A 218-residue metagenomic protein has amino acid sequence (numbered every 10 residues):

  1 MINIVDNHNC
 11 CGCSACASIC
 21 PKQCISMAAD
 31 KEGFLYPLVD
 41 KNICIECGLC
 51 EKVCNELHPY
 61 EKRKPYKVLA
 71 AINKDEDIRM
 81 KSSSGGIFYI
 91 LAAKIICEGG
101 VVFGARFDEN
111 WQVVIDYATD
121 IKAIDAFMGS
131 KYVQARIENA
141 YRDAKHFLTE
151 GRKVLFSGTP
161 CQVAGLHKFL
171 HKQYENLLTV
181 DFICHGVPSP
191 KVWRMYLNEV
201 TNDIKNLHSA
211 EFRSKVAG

Functional and structural regions predicted by a protein language model:
M1-C20, K205-N206, E211-R213, G218: A broadly conserved sequence feature marking short terminus-proximal activation segments in nucleic acid-centric
I2-C10, K41-I45, G151-V154: Immediate flanking context of iron-sulfur cluster ligation sites
I2-I4, A15-E32, Y36-L38, L49-Y66: Iron-sulfur cluster-binding cysteine motifs and their immediate structural context in ferredoxin-like electron-transfer
D6-G12, C16, E46, C50 (+3 more regions): General structural feature for long, well-ordered alpha-helical segments within catalytic domains of soluble enzymes
C11, C24, C47-C50, C97 (+1 more regions): Generic recognition of cysteine residues
L38-N55, I78-A93: Short Fe-S-cluster ligation motifs
E61-G218: Iron-sulfur-associated redox domains of electron-transfer enzymes in respiratory and anaerobic energy metabolism
